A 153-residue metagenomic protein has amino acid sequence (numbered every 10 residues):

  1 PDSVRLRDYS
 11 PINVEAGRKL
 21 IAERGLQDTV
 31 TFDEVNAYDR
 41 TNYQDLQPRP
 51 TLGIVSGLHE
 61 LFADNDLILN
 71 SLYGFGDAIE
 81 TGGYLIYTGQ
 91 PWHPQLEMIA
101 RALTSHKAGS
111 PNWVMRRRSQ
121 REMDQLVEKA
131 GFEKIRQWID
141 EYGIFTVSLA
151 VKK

Functional and structural regions predicted by a protein language model:
P1-D39: Class I SAM-dependent methyltransferase SAM/SAH-binding core
L26, F62-A63, I79-T81: Helix-to-beta-strand junctions that scaffold the AdoMet/dcAdoMet cofactor pocket in Class I SAM-dependent enzymes
Y38, N42-G53: A short acidic, Gly/Pro-enriched loop at the edge of an enzyme's catalytic core that lines a small-molecule cofactor
P50-D66: A short SAM/SAH-binding and catalytic strip from SAM-dependent methyltransferases
I68-T81: A short glycine-rich, Lys/Arg-flanked "PGG" loop and its adjoining helix->strand segment in the class I
T81-Q90: Conserved beta-strand signature within the Rossmann-like core of class I S-adenosyl-L-methionine
M98-Q125: Conserved Class I S-adenosyl-L-methionine
A130-K153: Core SAM-dependent methyltransferase catalytic element
